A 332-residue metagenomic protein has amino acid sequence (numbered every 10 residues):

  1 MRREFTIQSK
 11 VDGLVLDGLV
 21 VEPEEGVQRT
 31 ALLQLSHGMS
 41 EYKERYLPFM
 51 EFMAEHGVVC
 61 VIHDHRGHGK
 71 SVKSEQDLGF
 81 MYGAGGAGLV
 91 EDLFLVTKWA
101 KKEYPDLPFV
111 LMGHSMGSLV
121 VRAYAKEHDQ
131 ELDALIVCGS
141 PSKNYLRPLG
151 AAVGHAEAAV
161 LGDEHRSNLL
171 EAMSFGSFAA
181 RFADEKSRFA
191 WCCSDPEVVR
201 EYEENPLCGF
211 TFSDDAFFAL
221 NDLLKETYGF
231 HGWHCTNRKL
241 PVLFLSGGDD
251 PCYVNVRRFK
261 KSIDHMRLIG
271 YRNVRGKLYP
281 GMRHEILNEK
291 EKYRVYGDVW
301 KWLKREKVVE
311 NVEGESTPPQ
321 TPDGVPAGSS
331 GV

Functional and structural regions predicted by a protein language model:
M1-E25: N-terminal cap/lid segment of alpha/beta-hydrolase-fold proteins
H37-E41, G248-D249: Active-site glycine-rich loops that stabilize anionic/oxyanionic intermediates across multiple enzyme folds
M50-E75: Conserved alpha/beta-hydrolase
Y82-K101: Alpha/beta-hydrolase active-site loop
Y104-S115: Alpha/beta-hydrolase fold nucleophile elbow
V121-L207: Alpha/beta-hydrolase-fold enzymes
F244-S246: Short beta-strand/loop motif that positions the catalytic acidic residue of the alpha/beta-hydrolase fold
N273-P319: Catalytic active-site module of serine/aspartate enzymes centered on a nucleophile-bearing elbow/loop
